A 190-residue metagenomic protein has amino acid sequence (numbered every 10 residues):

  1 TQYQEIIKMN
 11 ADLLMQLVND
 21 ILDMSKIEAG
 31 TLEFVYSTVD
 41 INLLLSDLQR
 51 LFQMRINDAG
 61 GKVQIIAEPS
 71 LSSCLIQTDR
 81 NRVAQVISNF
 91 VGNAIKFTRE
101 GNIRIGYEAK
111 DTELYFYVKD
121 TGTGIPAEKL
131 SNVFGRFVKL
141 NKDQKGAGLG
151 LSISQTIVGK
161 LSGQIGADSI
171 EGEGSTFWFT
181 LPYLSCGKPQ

Functional and structural regions predicted by a protein language model:
M9-L14: Short alpha-helical segment of the dimerization/phosphotransfer core of two-component systems
S25-Y36: Helix-loop junction within the histidine kinase core
M54, T123-G124: Glycine-rich G1-box
A94-I95: Short helix-loop "hinge" at the ATP-lid/N-box region of the Bergerat-fold HATPase_c
I125-F137, F177: Short conserved segment of the HATPase_c
S162-D168: Glycine-rich ATP-binding loops of the HATPase_c
